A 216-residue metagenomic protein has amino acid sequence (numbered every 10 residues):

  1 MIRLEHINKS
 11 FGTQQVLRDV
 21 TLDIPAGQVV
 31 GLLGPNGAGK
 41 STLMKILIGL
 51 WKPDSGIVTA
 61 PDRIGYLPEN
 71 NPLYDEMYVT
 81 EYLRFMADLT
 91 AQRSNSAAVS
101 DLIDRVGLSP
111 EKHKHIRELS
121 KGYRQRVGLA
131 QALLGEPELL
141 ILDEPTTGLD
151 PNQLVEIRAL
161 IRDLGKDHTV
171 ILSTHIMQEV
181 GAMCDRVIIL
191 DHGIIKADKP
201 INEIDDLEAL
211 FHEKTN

Functional and structural regions predicted by a protein language model:
L33-P35: The feature captures the beta-strand-to-loop junction immediately N-terminal to the Walker
I48: Helix-to-loop junction immediately C-terminal to a conserved catalytic motif
R84, D88, S94-E111: Conserved ABC ATPase "signature" region
L140-E144: Catalytic Walker B motif of ABC-type/P-loop ATPase nucleotide-binding domains
L154-K166: Helical segment within the ABC ATPase nucleotide-binding domain
